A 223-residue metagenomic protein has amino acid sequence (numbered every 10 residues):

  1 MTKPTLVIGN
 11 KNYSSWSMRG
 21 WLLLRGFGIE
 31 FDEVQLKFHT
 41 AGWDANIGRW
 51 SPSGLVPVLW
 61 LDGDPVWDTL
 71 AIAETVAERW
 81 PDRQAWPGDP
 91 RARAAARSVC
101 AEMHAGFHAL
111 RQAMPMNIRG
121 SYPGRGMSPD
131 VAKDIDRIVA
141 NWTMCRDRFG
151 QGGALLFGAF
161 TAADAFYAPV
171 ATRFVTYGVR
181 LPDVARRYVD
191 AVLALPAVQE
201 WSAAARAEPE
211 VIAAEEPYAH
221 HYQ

Functional and structural regions predicted by a protein language model:
M1-M127: GST-like domain detector, emphasizing the conserved glutathione-binding G-site in the N-terminal thioredoxin-like
L6-I8, V34, G158, V175-T176 (+1 more regions): Short, contiguous strand/loop micro-motifs
V34, T69, V184, S202-A203: Residue-level detector of family-conserved "landmark" positions at structurally sensitive sites
K37-H39, Y188, R206: Conserved beta-strand edge residues that scaffold enzyme active sites
W43, L193, V211-I212: Short Asp/Glu-rich motifs
A77, V170-A171, S202: Active-site-flanking alpha-helical
M103, F107-P196: GST-like fold's C-terminal all-alpha helical module
A205-Q223: Acidic/histidine-enriched, glycine/proline-rich intrinsically disordered or flexible terminal extensions
